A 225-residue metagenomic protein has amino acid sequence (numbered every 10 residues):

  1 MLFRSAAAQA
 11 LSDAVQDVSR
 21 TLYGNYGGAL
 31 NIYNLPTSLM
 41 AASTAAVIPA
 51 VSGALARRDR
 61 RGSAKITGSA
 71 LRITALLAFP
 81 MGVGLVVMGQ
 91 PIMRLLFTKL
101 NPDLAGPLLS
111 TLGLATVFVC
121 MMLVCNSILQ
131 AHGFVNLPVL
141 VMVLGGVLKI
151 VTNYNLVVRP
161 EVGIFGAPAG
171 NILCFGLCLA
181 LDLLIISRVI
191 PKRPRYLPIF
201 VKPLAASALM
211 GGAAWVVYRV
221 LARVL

Functional and structural regions predicted by a protein language model:
A10-A14, S19-M40, R72-L76: Alpha-helical transmembrane segments of polytopic membrane transporters and translocases
R20, V86-V119: Interfacial segments at transmembrane-helix termini and the short loops linking adjacent helices
G27, V47, D59-L76, P80-M88 (+3 more regions): Interfacial transmembrane-helix starts/ends
A29, M40-R57: Helix-loop junctions and terminal segments of transmembrane helices in multi-pass membrane transport/translocation
I66-V87, I164-I190, P203-L204: Short alpha-helical transmembrane segments in multi-pass integral membrane proteins
L114-L144, Y154-N155: Membrane-interface junctions at transmembrane-helix termini in multi-pass inner-membrane proteins
N136, G146-A180, P194, G212 (+1 more regions): Membrane-interface helix-loop junctions in multi-pass transport and translocation proteins
